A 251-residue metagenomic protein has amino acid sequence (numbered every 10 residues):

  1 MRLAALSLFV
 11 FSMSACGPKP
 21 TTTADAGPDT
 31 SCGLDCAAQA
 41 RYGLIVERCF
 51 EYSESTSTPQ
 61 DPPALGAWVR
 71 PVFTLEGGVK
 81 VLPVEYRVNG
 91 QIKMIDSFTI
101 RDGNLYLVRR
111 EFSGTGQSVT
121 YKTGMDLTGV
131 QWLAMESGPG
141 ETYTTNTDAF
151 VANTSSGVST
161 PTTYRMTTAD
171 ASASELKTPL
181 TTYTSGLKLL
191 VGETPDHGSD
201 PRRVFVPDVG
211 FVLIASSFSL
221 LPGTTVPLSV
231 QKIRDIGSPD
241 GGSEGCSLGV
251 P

Functional and structural regions predicted by a protein language model:
M1-L6: Bacterial N-terminal signal peptides that target proteins for export
S12-A15: C-terminal motif of bacterial Sec signal peptides marking the signal peptidase cleavage site
G17-K19: Bacterial signal peptide processing site
T30-P251: Conserved functional acidic sites
